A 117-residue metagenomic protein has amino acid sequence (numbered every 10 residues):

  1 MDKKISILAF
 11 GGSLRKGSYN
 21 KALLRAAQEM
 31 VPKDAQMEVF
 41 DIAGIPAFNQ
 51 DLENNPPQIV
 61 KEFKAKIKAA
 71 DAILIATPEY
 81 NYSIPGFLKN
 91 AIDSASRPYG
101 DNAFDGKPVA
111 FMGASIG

Functional and structural regions predicted by a protein language model:
M1, R25, E29, K33-Q36 (+1 more regions): Replace "anionic and nucleotidyl ligands
M1-D2, A103: Short, flexible hinge/linker loops that cap or flank conserved catalytic cores
D2-D34: N-terminal beta1-alpha1 ligand-phosphate binding loop
F10-G11, F40, M112: Short hydrophobic segments within beta-strands
Y19-K21, N49, I84-G86: Short glycine-/acidic-enriched loop or helix-start segments at secondary-structure transitions that form or flank
V39-I59: N-terminal beta-loop-helix "entrance" segment that forms/cooperates in small-molecule cofactor or anionic ligand
P56-G117: Helix-loop-strand module that forms the ligand-binding subsite of alpha/beta enzymes
